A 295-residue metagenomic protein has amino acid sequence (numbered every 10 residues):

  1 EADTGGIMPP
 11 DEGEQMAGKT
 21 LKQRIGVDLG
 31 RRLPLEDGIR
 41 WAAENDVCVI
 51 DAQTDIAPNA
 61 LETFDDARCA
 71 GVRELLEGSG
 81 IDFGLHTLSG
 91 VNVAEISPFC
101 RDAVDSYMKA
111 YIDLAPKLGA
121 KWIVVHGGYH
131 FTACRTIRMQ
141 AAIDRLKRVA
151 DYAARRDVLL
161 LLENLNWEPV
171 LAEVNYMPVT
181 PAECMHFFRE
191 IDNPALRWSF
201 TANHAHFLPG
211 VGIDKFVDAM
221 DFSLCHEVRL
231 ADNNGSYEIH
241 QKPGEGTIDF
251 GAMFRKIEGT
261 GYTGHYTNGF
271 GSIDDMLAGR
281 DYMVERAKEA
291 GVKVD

Functional and structural regions predicted by a protein language model:
E1-Q15: N-terminal amphipathic/basic-hydrophobic helices that include classical n-h-c signal peptides and signal-anchor
D11-R24, R32-D46, G119, A172 (+1 more regions): Histidine-acidic metal/acid-base catalytic patches
A17-R24, L85-A94: N-terminal small/glycine-rich loop or linker at the start of catalytic domains across soluble metabolic enzymes
R31-L33, T54-I56, S89-V91, G127-F131 (+4 more regions): Active-site-proximal loop/turn and secondary-structure-junction residues that shape catalytic pockets, frequently
L33, D37, E77-G78, A94-R197 (+1 more regions): Active-site acidic/histidine proton-transfer and metal-coordination neighborhood in alpha/beta enzyme cores
Q53-V72: Glycine-rich, proline-tolerant flexible connector loops at the mouths of alpha/beta enzymes
P58-F64, V170-P178, I239-K242: Short, flexible/disordered intra-domain loops and linkers
